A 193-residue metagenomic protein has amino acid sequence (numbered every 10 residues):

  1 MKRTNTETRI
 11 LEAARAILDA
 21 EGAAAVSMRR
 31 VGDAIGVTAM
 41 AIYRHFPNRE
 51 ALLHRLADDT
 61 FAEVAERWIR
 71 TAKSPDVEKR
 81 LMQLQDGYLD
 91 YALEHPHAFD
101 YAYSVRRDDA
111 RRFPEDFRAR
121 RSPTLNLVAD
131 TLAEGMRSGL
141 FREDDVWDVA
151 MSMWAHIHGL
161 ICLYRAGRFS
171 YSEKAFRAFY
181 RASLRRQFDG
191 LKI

Functional and structural regions predicted by a protein language model:
T6-A14, V31, L56-T60, V64 (+2 more regions): Generic hydrophobic, amphipathic alpha-helix propensity
R9, I17-A51, R55: Helix-turn-helix
R49, L56, T60, V64 (+7 more regions): Hydrophobic/aromatic residues within well-ordered alpha-helical segments
D58-Q83, F113, R118, S122-T124 (+1 more regions): Amphipathic alpha-helical linker/stalk segments
I69-A98, V149-M153: Hydrophobic alpha-helical connector segments
D90-D130, F169-S170, K174: Short secondary-structure transition hinges
Y91-E94, D130, E134, W154-S172 (+1 more regions): Amphipathic C-terminal alpha-helical segment
R112-S138, W147-M151, A178-R181, R185-D189: Amphipathic alpha-helical packing segments from all-alpha helical-bundle domains
